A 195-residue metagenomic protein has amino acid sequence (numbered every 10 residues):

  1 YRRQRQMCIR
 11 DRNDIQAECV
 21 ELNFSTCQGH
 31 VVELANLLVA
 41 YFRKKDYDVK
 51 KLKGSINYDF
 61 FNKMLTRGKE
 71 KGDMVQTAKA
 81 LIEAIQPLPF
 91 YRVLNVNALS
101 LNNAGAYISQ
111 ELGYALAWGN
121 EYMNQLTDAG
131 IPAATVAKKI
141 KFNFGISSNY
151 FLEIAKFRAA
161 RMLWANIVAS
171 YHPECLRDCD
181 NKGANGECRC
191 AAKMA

Functional and structural regions predicted by a protein language model:
Y1-I9: Single conserved hydrophobic/aromatic residue that forms the stacking wall/gate of nucleotide- or nucleobase-binding
R2, A17, A137-K139: A general secondary-structure signal for short beta-strands and their flanking turns/coil in non-transmembrane regions
R10-C19: Alpha-helix-loop-beta-strand connector modules within alpha/beta enzyme cores
L22-A195: Helix-rich catalytic cores of soluble enzyme domains
